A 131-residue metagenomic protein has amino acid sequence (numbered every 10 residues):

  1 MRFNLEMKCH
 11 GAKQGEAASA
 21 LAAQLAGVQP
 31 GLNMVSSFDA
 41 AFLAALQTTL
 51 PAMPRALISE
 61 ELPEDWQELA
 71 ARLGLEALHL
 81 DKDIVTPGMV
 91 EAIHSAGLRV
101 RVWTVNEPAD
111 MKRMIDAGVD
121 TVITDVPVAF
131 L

Functional and structural regions predicted by a protein language model:
M1-L131: Short loop-to-alpha-helix "cap/lid" segments that border enzyme active sites across diverse enzyme classes
